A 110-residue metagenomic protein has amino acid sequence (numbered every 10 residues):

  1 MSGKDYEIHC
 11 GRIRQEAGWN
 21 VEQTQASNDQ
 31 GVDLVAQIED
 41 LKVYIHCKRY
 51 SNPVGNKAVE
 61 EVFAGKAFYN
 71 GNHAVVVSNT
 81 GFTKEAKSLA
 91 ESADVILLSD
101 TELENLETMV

Functional and structural regions predicted by a protein language model:
M1-V110: Mixed-charge (Asp/Glu-Lys/Arg
